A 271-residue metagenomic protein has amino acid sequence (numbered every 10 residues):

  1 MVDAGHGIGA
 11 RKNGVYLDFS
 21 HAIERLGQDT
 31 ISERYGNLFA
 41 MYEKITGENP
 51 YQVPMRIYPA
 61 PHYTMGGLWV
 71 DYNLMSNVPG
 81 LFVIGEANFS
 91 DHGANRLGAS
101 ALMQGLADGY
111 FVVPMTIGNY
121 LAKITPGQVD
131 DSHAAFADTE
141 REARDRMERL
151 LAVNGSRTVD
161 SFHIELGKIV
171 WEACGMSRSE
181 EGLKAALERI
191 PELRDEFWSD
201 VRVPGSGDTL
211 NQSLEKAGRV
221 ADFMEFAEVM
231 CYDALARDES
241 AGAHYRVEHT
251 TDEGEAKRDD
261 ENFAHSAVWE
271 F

Functional and structural regions predicted by a protein language model:
M1-K44, M115-G118: An anion/pyrophosphate-binding glycine-rich loop and adjacent beta-alpha core in soluble alpha-beta enzymes
D3-A10, G14, Y63, W69-V83 (+1 more regions): Glycine- and aromatic-enriched mobile tails/lids
D29-M75: Accessory "access/gating" subregions that flank catalytic or transport cores
